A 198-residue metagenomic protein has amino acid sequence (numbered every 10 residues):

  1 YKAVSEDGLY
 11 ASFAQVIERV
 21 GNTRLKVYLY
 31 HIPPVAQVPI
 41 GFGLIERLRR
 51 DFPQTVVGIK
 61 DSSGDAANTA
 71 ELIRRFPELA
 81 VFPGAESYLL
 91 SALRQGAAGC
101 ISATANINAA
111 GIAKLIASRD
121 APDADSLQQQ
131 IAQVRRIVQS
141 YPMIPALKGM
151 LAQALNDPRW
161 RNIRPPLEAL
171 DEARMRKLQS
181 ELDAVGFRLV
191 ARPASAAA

Functional and structural regions predicted by a protein language model:
Y1-A80: Glycine/proline-rich, positively charged, aromatic-decorated active-site loop/lid region on the catalytic face
V56, F82, A97-C100: Short glycine/serine/threonine-biased micro-segments
D65, A85-Y88: A generic "binding-loop/recognition-motif" signal
S87-A198: Structured C-terminal cap/extension of enzyme domains
